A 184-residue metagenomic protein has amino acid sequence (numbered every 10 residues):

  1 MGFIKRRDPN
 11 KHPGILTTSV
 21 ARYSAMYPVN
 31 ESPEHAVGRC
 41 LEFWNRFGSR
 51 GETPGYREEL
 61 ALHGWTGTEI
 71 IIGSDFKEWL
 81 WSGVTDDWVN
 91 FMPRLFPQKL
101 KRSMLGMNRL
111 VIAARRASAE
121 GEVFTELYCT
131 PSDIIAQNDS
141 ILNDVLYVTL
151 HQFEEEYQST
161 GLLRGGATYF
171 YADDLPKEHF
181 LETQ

Functional and structural regions predicted by a protein language model:
G2-T183: Ser/Thr-rich, low-complexity intrinsically disordered terminal regions
